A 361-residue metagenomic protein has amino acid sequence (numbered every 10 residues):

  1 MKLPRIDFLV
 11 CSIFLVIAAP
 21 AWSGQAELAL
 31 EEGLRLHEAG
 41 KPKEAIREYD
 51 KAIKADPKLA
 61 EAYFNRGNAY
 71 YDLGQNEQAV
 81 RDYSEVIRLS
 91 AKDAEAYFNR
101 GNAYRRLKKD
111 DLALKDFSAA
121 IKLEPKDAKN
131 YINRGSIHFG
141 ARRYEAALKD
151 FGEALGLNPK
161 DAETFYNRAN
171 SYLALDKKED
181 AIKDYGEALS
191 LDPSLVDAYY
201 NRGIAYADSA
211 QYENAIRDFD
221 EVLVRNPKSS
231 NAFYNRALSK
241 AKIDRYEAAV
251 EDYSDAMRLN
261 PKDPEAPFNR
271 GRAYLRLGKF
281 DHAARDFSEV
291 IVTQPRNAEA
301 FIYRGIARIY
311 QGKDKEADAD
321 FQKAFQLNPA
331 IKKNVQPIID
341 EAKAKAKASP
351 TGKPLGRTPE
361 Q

Functional and structural regions predicted by a protein language model:
L3, A26-L28, Y310, K315-Q361: Terminal, low-structured helical/coil segments at or just beyond the last alpha-helical repeat
A19-K43, R47-E48, N65, K343 (+1 more regions): N-terminal leader/linker segments that initiate helical-solenoid repeat arrays
L30-E38, E61-D72, E95-R106, K129-G140 (+7 more regions): Conserved alpha-helical positions within TPR/SEL1-like repeat arrays
K58, K92, K126, K160 (+5 more regions): Short coil loop/turn residues that delineate tetratricopeptide repeat
